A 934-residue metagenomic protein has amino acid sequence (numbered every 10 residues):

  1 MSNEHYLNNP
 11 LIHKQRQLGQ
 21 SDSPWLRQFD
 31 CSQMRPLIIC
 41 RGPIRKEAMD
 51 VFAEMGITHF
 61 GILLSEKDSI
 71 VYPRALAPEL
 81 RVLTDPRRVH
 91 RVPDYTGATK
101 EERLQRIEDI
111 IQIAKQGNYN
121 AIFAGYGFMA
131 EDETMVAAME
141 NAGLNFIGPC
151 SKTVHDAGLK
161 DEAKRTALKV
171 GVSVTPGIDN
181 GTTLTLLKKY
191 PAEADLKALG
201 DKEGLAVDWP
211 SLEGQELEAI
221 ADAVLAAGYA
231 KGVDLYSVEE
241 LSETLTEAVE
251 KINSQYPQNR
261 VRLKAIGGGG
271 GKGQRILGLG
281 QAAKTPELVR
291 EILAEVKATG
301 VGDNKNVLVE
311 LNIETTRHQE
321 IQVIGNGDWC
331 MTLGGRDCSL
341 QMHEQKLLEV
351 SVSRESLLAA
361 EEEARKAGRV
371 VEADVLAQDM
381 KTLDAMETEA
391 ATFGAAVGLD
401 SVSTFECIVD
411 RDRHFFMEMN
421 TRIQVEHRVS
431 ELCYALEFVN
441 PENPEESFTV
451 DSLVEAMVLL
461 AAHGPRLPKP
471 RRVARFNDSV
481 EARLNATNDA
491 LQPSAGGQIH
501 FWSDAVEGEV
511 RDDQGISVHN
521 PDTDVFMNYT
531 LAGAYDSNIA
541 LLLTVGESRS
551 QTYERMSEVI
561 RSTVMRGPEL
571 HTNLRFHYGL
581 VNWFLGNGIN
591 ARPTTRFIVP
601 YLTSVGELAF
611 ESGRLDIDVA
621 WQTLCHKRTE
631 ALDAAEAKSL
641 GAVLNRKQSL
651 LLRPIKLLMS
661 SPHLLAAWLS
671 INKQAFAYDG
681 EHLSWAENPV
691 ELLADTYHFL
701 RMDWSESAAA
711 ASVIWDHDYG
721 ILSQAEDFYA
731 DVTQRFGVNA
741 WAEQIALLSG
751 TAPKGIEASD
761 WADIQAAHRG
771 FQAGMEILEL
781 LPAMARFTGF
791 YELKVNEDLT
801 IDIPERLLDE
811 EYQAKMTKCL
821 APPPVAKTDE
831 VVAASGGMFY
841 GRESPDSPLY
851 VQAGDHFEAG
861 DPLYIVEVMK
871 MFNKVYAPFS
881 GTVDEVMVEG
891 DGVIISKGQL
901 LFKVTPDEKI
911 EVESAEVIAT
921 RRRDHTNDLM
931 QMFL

Functional and structural regions predicted by a protein language model:
M1-V174, D179-L212, D234-S237: ATP-binding N-terminal substructure of ATP-dependent carboxylate-amine bond-forming enzymes
S2-K46, D50-E54, R91, K100-E101 (+8 more regions): ATP-dependent carboxylate activation and anion-phosphoryl transfer catalytic cores that bind Mg-ATP to form
A167, D195-V238, N253-Q274, T299-T316 (+4 more regions): ATP-grasp fold ATP-binding core
L657-L658, L748, Q772, D928-L934: Helix-rich terminal scaffold detector
D718, D727-P823, D829: Long, charge-dense accessory insertions within large macromolecular proteins
T800-P862, K874, S880, Q931-M932: Acidic, low-complexity mobile loops and tails
Q852-Y876, G892-V912: Short hydrophobic beta/alpha edge segments that flank linear recognition/processing sites
N873-D884, V912-N927: Short, compositionally biased
